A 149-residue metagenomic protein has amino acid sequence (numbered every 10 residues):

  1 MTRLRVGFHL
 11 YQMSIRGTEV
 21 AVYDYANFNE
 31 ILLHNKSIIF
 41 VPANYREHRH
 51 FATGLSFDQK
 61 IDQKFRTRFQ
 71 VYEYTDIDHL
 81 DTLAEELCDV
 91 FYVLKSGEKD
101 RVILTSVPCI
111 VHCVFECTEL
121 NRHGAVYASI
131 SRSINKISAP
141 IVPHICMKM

Functional and structural regions predicted by a protein language model:
T2-G7: Extreme N-terminal starter segment of soluble prokaryotic enzymes
H9-R16, Y23-H79: N-terminal strand-loop element at the rim of the active site of nucleotide-sugar-dependent glycosyltransferases
L10-M13, V41-N44, V93-G97, C113-F115 (+1 more regions): Structural motif
E19-V20, N121: Conserved strand-to-helix beginnings and helix N-cap segments that scaffold or border functional pockets
I38-F40, Y92, I110, V126-A128 (+1 more regions): Hydrophobic/aromatic beta-strand patches that form the interior of the parallel beta-sheet core in alpha/beta enzyme
Y72-E73, D78-V102, P108-H112: Short N-terminal targeting/anchoring amphipathic segment
S96-A125, S133-I137: A short, histidine- and acid-enriched strand-loop-helix "catalytic/donor-clamping" loop that lines the nucleotide-sugar
A125-M149: Donor nucleotide-sugar binding/catalytic pocket of nucleotide-sugar-dependent glycosyltransferases
